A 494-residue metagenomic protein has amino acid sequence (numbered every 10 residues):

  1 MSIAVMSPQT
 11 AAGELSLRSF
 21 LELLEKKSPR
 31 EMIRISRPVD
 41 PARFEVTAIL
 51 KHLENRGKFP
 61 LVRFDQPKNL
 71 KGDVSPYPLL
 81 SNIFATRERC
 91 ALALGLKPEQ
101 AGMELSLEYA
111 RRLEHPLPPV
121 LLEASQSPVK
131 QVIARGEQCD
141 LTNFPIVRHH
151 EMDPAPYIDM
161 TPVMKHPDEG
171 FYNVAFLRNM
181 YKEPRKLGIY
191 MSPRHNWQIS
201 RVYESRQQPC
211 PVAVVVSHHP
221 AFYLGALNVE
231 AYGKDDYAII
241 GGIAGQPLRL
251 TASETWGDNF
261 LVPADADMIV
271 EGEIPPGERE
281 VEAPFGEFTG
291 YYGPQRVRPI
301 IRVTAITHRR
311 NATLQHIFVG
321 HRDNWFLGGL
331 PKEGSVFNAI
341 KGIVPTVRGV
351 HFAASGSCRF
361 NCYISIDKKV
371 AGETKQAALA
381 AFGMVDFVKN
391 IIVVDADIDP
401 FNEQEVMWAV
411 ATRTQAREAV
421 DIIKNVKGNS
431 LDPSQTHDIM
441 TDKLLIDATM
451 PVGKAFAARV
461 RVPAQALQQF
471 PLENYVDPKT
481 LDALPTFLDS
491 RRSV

Functional and structural regions predicted by a protein language model:
S2-I300, T304-V494: Extended, highly charged
